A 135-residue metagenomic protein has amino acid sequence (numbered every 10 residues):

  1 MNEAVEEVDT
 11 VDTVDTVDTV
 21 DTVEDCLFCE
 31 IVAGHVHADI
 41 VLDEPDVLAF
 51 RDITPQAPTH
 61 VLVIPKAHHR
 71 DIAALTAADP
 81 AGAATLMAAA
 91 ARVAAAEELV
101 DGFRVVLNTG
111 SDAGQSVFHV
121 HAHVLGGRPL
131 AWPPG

Functional and structural regions predicted by a protein language model:
M1-G135: HIT superfamily nucleotide-processing domains
